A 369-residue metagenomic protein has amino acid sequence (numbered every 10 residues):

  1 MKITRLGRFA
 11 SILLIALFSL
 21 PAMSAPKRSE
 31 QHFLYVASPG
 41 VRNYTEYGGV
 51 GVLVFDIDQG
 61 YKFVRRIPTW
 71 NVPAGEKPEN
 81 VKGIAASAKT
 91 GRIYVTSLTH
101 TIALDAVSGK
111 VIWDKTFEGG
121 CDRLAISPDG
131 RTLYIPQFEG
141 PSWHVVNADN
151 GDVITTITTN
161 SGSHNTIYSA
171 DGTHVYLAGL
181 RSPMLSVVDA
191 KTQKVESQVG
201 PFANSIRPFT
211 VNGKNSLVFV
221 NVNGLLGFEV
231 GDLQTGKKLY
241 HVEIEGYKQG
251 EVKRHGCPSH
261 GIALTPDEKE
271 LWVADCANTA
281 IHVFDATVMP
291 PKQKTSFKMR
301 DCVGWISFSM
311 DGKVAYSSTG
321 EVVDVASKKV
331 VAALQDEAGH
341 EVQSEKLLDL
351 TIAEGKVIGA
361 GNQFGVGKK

Functional and structural regions predicted by a protein language model:
M1-S11: Bacterial N-terminal signal peptides that target proteins for export
A10-P21: Bacterial N-terminal signal peptides
P21-K369: Predominantly soluble domains enriched in secretory-pathway, periplasmic, or organellar proteins
